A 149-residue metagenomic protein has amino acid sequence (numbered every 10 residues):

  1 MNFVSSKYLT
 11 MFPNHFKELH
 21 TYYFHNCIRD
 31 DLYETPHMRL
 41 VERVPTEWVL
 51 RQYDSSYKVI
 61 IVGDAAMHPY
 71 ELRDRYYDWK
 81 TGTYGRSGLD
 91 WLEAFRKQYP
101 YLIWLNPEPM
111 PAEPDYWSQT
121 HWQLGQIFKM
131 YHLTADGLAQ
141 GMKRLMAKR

Functional and structural regions predicted by a protein language model:
M1-R149: Acidic, low-complexity intrinsically disordered regions
